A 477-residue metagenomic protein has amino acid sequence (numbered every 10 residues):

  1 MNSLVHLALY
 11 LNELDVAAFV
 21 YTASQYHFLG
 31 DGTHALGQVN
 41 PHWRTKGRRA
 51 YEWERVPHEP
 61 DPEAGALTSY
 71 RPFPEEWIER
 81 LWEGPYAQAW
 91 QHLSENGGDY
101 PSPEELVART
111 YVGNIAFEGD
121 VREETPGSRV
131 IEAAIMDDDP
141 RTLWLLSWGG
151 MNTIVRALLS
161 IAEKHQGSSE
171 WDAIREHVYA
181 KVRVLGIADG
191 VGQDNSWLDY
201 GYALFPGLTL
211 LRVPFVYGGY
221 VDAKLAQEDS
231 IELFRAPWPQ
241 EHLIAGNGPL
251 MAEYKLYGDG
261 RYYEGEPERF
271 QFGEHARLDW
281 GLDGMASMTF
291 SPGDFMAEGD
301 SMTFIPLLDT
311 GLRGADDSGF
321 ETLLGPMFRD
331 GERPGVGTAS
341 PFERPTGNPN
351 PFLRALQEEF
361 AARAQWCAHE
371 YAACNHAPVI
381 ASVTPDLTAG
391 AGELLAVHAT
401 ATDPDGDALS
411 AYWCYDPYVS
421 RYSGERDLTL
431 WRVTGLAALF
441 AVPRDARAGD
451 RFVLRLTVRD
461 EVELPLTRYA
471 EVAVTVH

Functional and structural regions predicted by a protein language model:
M1-W431, A441, D445, R451: N-terminal acidic, glycine/proline-rich low-complexity segments
A408, P465-Y469: A structural signal for beta-strand boundary/capping segments at domain termini and interdomain linkers
L436-F440: Short strand-edge motifs at loop-to-beta-strand transitions and within beta-strands of extracellular beta-rich domains
R459-P465: Short, solvent-exposed loop/turn segments at the edges of extracellular beta-sandwich modules
R468-V476: C-terminal edge beta-strand
